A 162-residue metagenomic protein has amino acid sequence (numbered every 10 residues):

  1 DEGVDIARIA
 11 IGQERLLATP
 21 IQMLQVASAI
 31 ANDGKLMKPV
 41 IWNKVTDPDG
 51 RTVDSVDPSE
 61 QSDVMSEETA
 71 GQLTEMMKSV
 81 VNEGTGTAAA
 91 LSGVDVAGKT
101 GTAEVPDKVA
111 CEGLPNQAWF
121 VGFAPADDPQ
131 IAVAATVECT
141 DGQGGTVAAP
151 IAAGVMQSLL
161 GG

Functional and structural regions predicted by a protein language model:
D1-E60, M77-G162: Active-site beta-strand/loop architecture of penicillin-binding DD-peptidases
S28, M65-T69: A conserved catalytic-loop motif detector
